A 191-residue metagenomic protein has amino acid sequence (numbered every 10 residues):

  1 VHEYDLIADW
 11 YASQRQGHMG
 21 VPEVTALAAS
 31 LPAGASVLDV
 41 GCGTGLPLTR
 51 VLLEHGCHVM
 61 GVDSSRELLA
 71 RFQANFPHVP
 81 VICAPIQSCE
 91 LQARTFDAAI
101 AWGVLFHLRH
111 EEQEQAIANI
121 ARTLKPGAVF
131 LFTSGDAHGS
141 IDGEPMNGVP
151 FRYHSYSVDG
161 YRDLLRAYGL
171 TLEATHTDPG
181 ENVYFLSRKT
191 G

Functional and structural regions predicted by a protein language model:
V1-P32: Conserved class I S-adenosyl-L-methionine
G34-G43: Conserved class I S-adenosyl-L-methionine
T44-S88: Class I SAM-dependent methyltransferase SAM/SAH-binding core
L91-A99: A short acidic, Gly/Pro-enriched loop at the edge of an enzyme's catalytic core that lines a small-molecule cofactor
E114-P126: A short glycine-rich, Lys/Arg-flanked "PGG" loop and its adjoining helix->strand segment in the class I
G127-S134: Conserved beta-strand signature within the Rossmann-like core of class I S-adenosyl-L-methionine
G135-R152: Short, glycine-/aromatic-enriched active-site segment of Class I SAM-dependent methyltransferases
Y153-Y168: Short alpha-helix
